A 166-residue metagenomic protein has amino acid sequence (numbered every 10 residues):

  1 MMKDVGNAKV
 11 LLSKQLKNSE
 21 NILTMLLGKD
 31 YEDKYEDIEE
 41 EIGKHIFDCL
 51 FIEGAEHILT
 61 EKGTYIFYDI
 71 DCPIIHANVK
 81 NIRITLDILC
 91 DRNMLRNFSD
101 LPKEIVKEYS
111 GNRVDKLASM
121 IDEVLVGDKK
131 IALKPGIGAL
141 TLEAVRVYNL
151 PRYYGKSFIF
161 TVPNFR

Functional and structural regions predicted by a protein language model:
M1-A77: Small/polar-rich, solvent-exposed N-terminal microdomains that initiate assembly or binding
I22-L27, L89-S99: Short regulatory "switch" loops immediately downstream of catalytic or recognition motifs within protein catalytic
L23-L26, G111-R166: Acidic-leaning, charged glycine-interspersed low-complexity segments
E41-T60, E108-A132: Extended, compositionally biased low-complexity polar/Lys-Gly-rich tracts and adjacent boundary/linker regions are
N78-R96, P151-R166: Oligomerization/assembly interface segments of phage tail-like spikes and tubes
R96-V114: Short histidine-centered catalytic/ligand-binding loop motif
